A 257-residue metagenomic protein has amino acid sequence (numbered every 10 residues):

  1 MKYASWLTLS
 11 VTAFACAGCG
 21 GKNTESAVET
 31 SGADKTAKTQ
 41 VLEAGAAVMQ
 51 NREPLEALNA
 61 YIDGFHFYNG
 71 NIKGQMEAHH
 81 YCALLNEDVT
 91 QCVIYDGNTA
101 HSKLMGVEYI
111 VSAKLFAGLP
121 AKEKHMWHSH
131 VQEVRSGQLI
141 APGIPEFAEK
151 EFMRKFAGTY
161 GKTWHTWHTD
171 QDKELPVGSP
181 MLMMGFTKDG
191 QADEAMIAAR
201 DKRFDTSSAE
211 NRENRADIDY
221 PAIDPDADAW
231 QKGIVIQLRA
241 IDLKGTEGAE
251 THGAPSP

Functional and structural regions predicted by a protein language model:
M1-L7: Bacterial N-terminal signal peptides that target proteins for export
L7-T8, C82: Generic detector of short alpha-helix boundary/capping microenvironments and adjacent low-complexity segments
A15-G18: C-terminal motif of bacterial Sec signal peptides marking the signal peptidase cleavage site
G20-V89, T159-P257: N-terminal domain-onset segments
A47-V48, R52-S112, F116-P120, H125-Q132 (+1 more regions): Extracytoplasmic c-type cytochrome modules immediately beyond a signal peptide or single-pass transmembrane anchor
N98-L182: An exposed acidic His-Trp-rich patch
